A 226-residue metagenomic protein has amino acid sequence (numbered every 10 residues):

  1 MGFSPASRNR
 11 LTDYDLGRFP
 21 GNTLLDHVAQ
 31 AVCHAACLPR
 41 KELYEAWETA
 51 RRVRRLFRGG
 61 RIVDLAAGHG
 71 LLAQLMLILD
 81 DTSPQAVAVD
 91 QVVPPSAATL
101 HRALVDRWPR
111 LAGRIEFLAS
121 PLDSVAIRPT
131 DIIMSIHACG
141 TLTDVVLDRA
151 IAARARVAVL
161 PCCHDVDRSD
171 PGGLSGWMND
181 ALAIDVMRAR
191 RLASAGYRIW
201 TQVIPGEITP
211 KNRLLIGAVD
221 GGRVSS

Functional and structural regions predicted by a protein language model:
M1-S226: Class I S-adenosyl-L-methionine
